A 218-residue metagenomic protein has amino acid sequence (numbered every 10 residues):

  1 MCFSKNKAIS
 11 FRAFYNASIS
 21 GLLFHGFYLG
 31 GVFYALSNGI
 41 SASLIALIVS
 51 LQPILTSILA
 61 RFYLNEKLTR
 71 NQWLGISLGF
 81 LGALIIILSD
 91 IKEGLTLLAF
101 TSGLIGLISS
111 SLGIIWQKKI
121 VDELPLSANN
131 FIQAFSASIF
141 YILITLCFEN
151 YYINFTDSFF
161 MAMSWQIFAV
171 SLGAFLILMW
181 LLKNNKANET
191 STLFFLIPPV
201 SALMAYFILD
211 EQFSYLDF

Functional and structural regions predicted by a protein language model:
M1, T56-I58, F62, G94-E149 (+1 more regions): Transmembrane alpha-helical segments that form core, pore/gating elements of small-molecule transporters/exporters
M1-F11, G30, F80-L95, S136-F160 (+1 more regions): Membrane-interface helix-cap regions at the ends of transmembrane helices in multi-pass membrane proteins
F3-S43, I48, S57, I85 (+1 more regions): Specific transmembrane alpha-helical segments of multi-pass solute transporters/efflux pumps, especially DMT/EamA
R12-L22, L68-F80, A99-F100, L124-A134: Cytoplasmic-side transmembrane-helix entry/capping segments in multi-pass membrane proteins
L36-Q52, T96-I108, D157-F168: Structural signature of hydrophobic alpha-helical transmembrane segments
S37-G39, N65-K67, E123, L181-N184 (+1 more regions): Helix-loop interface residues and adjacent transmembrane-helix termini in multi-pass membrane transporters, primarily
L44-L51, W116-S138, F168-F207: Helix-helix packing/entry segments at the starts of transmembrane helices
L59, L68-S89, L107-I108, Y141 (+3 more regions): Hydrophobic transmembrane alpha-helices of multi-pass small-molecule transport proteins
